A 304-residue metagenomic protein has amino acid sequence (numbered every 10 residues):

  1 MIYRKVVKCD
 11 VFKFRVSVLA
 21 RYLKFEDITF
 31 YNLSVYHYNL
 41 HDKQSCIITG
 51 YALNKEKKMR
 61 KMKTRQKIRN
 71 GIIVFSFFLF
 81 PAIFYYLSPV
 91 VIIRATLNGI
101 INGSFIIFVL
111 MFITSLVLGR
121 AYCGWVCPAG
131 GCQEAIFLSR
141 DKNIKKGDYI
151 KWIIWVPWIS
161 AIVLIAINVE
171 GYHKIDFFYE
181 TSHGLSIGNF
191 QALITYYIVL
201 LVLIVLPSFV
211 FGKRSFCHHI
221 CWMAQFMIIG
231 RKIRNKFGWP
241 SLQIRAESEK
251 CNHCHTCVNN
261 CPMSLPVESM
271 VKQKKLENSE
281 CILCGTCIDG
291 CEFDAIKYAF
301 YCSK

Functional and structural regions predicted by a protein language model:
I2-Y38, I48: N-terminal amphipathic/hydrophobic targeting modules at extreme N-termini, encompassing cleavable Sec/SRP-type signal
Y38-N39, C46-K274, S279-K304: Non-ligating segments of multi-cofactor redox enzymes
